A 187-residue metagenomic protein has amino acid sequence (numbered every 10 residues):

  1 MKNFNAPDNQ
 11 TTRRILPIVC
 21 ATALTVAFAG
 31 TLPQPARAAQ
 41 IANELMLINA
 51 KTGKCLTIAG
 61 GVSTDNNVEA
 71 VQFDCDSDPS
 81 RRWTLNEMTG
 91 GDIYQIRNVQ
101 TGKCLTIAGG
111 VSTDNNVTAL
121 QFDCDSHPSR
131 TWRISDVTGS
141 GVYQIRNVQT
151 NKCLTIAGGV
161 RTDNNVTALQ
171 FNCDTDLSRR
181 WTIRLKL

Functional and structural regions predicted by a protein language model:
M1-T12: N-terminal secretory signal peptides that target proteins for export/translocation
K2, Q34-R37: Short intrinsically disordered terminal tails
K2-F4, A21, G30: Amphipathic/hydrophobic helical signal segments and adjacent flexible N-terminal regions that mediate secretion
A6-P7, G30, D123, C173: Helix-centric, low-specificity signal for extended rod-like, repetitive segments
R13-L24: Sec-dependent N-terminal signal peptides
V26-P35: C-terminal segment of classical bacterial N-terminal signal peptides
A36-L187: Lectin-like carbohydrate-binding module/patch detector with strong preference for beta-trefoil
